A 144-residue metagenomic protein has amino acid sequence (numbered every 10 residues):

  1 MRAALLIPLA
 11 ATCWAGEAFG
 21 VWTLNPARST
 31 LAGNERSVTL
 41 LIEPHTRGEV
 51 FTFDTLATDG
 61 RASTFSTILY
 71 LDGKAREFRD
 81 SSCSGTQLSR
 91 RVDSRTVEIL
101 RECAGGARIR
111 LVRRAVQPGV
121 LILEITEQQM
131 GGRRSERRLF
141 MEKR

Functional and structural regions predicted by a protein language model:
A3-T12: Sec-dependent N-terminal signal peptides
W14-R144: Hydrophobic small-molecule pocket/channel-lining residues, especially in calycin-type beta-barrels
